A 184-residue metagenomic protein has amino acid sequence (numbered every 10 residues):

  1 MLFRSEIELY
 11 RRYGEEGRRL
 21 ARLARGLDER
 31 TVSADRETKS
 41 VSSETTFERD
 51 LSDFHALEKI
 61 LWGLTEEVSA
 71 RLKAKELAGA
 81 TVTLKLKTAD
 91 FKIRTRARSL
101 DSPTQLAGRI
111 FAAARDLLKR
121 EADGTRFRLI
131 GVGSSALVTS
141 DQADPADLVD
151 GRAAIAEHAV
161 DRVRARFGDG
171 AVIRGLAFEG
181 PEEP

Functional and structural regions predicted by a protein language model:
M1-L2, G168: Polar low-complexity intrinsically disordered regions
L2, E44-T45, D144, E183: Intrinsic-disorder/low-complexity coil detector
F3-F127: DNA-contacting surface of Y-family translesion DNA polymerases
S102-P184: Acidic, metal-coordinating catalytic segment for phosphate/diphosphate chemistry, firing primarily on the Nudix
